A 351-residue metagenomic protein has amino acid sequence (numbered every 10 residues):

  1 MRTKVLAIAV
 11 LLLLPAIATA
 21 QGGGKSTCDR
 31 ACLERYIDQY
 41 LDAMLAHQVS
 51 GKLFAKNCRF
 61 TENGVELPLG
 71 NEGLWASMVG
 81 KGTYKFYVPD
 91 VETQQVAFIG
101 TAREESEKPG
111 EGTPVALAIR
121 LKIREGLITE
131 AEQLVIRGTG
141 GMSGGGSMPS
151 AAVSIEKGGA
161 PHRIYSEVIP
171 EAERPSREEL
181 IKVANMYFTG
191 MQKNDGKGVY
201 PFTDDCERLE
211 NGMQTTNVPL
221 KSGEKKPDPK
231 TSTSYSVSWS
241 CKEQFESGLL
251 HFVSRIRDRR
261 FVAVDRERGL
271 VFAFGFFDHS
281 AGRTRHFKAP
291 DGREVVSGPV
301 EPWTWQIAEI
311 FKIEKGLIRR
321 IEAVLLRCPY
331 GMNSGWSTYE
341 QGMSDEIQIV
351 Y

Functional and structural regions predicted by a protein language model:
M1-A7: Bacterial N-terminal signal peptides that target proteins for export
A7-A16: Bacterial N-terminal signal peptides
Q21-Y351: C-terminal and inter-domain tail/linker signature
